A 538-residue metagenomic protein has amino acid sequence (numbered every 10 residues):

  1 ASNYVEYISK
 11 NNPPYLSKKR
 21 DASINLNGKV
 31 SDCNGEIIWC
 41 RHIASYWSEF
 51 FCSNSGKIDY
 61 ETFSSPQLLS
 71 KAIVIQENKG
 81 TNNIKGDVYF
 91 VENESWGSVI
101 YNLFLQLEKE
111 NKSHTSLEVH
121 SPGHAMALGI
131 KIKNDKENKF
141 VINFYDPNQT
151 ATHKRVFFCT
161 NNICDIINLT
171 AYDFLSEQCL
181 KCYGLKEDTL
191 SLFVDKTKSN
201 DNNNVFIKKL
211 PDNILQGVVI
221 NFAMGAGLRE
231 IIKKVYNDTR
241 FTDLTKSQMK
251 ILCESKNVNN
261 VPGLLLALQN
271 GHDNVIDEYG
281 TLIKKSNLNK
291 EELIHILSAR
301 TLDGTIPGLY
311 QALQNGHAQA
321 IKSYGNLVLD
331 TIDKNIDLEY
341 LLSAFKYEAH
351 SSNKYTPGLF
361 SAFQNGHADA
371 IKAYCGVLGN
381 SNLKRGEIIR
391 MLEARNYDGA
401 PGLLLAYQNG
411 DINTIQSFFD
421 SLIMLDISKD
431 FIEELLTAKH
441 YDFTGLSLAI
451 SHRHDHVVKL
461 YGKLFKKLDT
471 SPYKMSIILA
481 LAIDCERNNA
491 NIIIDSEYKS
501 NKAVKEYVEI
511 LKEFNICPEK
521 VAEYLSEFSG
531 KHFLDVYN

Functional and structural regions predicted by a protein language model:
A1-N78: Active-site nucleophile-adjacent alpha helix/oxyanion-hole segment immediately C-terminal to the catalytic cysteine
E49-P122: Conserved active-site-adjacent core of cysteine acyl-enzyme catalytic domains
N134-V156: Catalytic Cys-His active-site segments of thiol-dependent hydrolases/isopeptidases
T150, F157-V219: Noncatalytic regulatory segments and standalone regulatory/sensor domains
Q216, N260, G304-T305, K354-Y355 (+3 more regions): Start-of-repeat signature of ankyrin repeats
A223, A267, A312, A362 (+3 more regions): Ankyrin-repeat helical register
